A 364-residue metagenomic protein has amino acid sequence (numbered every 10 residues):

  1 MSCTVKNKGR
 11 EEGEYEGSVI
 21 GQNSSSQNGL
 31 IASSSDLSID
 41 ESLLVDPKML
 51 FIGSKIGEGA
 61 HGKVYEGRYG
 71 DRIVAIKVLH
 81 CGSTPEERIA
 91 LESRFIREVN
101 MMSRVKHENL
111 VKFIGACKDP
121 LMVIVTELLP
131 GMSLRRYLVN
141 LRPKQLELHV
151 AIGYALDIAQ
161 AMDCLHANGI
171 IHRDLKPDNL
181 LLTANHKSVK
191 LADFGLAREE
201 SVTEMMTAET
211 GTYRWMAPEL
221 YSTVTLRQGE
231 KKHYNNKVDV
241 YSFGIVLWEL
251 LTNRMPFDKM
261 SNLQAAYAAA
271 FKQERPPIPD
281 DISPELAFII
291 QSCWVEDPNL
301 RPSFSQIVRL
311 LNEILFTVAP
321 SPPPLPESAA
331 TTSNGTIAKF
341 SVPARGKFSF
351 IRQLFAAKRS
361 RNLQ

Functional and structural regions predicted by a protein language model:
G53-V64: Protein kinase glycine-rich loop
F95, V99-N100: Regulatory alphaC helix of protein kinase catalytic domains
K112-P120: Short beta-strand micro-motifs within the conserved protein kinase catalytic domain, predominantly in the N-lobe
D119-E127, R135-R136: A conserved loop-to-beta-strand element in the N-lobe of protein kinase catalytic cores that borders the ATP-binding
Y154-A155: Activation segment signature within eukaryotic-like protein kinase domains
H166-L182: Catalytic-loop of the protein kinase fold
